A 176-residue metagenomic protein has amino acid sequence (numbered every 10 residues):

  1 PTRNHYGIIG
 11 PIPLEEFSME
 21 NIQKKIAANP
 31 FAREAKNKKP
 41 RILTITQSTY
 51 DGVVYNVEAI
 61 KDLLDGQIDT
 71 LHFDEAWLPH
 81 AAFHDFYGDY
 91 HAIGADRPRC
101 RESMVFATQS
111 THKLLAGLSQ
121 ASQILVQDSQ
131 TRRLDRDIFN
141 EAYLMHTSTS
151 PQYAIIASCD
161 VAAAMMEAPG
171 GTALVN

Functional and structural regions predicted by a protein language model:
P1-N176: Conserved PLP-enzyme active-site core in the AAT-like
